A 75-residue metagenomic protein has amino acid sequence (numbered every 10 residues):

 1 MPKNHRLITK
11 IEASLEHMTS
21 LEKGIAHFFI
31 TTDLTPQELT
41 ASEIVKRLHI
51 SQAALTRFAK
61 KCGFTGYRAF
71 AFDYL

Functional and structural regions predicted by a protein language model:
P2-L75: Long amphipathic alpha-helical segments
